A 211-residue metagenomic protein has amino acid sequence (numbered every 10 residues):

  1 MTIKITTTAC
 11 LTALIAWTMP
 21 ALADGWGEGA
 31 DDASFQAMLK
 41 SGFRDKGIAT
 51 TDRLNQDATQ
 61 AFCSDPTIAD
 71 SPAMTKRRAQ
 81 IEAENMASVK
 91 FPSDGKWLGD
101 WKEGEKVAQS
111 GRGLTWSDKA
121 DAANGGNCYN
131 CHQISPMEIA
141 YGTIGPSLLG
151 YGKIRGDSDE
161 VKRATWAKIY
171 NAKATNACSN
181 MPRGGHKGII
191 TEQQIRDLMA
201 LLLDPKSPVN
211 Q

Functional and structural regions predicted by a protein language model:
M1-A9: Bacterial N-terminal signal peptides that target proteins for export
A9-W17: Bacterial N-terminal signal peptides
A16-L114, K168, L201-Q211: Post-cleavage N-terminal segment of exported redox proteins
S34-F35, R44, G99-E103, Y129-L203: Extracytoplasmic electron-transfer domains, predominantly the class I c-type cytochrome c fold
L114-S117, M137-Y141, P208: Secretory-pathway/luminal and periplasmic proteins that interact with or process carbohydrate-rich
W116-N127: Local sequence-structure signature of Cys/Sec-based thiol-disulfide redox active-site neighborhoods
